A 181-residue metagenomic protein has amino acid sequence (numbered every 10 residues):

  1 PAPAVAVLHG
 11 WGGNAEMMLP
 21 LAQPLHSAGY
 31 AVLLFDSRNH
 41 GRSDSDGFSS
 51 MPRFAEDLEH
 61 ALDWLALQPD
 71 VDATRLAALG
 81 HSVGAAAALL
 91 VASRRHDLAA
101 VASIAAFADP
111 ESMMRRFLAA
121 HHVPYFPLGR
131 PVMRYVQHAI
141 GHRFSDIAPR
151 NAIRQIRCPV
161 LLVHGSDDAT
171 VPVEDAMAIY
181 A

Functional and structural regions predicted by a protein language model:
A2-G10: Short beta-strand element of the alpha/beta-hydrolase
G10-P24, D46: The serine-hydrolase catalytic nucleophile loop
A22-D44: Conserved alpha/beta-hydrolase
F48-P69: Alpha/beta-hydrolase active-site loop
D70-S82: Alpha/beta-hydrolase fold nucleophile elbow
L90-H142, N151: Hydrolase active-site cap/lid region
Q155-R157, L162-H164, D168: Short beta-strand/loop motif that positions the catalytic acidic residue of the alpha/beta-hydrolase fold
A169-D175: Conserved alpha/beta-hydrolase "acid-adjacent" motif
